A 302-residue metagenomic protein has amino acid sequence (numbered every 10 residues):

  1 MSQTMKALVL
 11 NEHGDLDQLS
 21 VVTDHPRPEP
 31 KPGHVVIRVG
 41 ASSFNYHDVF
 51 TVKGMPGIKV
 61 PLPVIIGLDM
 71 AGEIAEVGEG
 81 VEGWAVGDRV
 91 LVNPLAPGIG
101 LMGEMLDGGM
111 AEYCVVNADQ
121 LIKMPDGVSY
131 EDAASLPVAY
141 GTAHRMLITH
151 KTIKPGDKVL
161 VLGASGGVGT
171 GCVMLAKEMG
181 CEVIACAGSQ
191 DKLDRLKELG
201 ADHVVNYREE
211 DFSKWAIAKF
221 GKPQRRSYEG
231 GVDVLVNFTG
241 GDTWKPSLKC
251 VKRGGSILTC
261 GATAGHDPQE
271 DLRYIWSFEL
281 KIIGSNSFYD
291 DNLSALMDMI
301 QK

Functional and structural regions predicted by a protein language model:
P26-F44, M55-A96, P125-V128: Glycine-rich beta-strand-centered segment in the early N-terminal region that forms part of a ligand/cofactor-binding
E73, D88-R89, Y113, K158 (+2 more regions): Residue-level marker of beta-strand positions
L91, L235-V236: N-terminal Rossmann-like NAD(P) cofactor-binding module of classical short-chain dehydrogenase/reductase
E131-E210: Mid-domain Rossmann-like dinucleotide-binding core that forms the NAD(H)/NADP(H) cofactor-binding site
M179, A187, L196, T239-K302: Glycine-rich phosphate-binding loop and adjacent beta-alpha segment of Rossmann(oid) nucleotide-cofactor-binding
D211-E229: Short amphipathic alpha-helix with an adjacent loop that forms part of the alpha/beta core around
